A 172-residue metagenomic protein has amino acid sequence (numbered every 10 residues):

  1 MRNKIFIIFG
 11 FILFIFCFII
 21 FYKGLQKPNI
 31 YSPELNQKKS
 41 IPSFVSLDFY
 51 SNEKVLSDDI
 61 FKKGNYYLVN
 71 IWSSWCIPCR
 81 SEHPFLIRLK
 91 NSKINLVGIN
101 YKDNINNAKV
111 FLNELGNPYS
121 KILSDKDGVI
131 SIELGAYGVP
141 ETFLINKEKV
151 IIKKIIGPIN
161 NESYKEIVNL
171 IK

Functional and structural regions predicted by a protein language model:
M1-L47: N-terminal targeting signals for export/organelle localization
V45-Y67: A short beta-strand-turn-helix
N65-Y67, I71-W75, G138: Short pre-active-site segment immediately N-terminal to redox-active cysteine/selenocysteine motifs in thiol-based
L68-V69, L96, T142: Hydrophobic beta-strand anchors of alpha/beta hydrolase catalytic cores
I71-R88: Conserved redox-active cysteine motifs that mediate thiol-disulfide chemistry, especially di-cysteine Cys-X(1-2)-Cys
S81, R88, N106-E114: Short alpha-helix adjacent to the SAM-binding motif of class I
I94-N107, Y119-G128: Thiol-based oxidoreductase modules, predominantly thioredoxin-like and allied folds used for disulfide exchange
N113-P118, D125-I171: Thiol/disulfide oxidoreductase modules built on the thioredoxin-like
